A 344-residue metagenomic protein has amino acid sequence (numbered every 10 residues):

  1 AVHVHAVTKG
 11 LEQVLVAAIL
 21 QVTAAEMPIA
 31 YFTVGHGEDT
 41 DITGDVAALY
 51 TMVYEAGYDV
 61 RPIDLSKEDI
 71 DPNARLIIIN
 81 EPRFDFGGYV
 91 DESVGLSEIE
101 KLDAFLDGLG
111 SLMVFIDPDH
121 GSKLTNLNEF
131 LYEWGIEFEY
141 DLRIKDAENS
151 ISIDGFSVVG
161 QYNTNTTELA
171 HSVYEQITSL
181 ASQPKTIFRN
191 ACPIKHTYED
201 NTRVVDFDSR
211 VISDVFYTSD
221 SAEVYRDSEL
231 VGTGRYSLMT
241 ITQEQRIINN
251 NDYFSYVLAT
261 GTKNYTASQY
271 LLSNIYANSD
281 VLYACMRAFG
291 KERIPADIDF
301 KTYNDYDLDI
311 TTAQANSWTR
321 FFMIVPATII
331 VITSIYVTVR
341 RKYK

Functional and structural regions predicted by a protein language model:
A1-K344: Short, surface-exposed patches at the edges or C-terminal ends of soluble domains, predominantly
